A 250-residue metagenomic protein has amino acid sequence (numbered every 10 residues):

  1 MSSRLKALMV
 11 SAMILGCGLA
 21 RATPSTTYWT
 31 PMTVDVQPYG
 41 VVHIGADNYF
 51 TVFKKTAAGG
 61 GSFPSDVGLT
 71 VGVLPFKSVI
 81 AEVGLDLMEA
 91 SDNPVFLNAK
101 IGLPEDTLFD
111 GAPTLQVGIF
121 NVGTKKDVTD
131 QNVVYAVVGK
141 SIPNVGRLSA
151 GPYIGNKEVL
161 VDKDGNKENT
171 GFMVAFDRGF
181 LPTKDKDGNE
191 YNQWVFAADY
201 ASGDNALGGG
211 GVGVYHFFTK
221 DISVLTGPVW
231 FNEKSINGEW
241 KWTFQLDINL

Functional and structural regions predicted by a protein language model:
M1-Y28: Cleavable N-terminal export/targeting peptides
R21-V134, I142-N144, G155-E158, D177-W194 (+4 more regions): Transmembrane beta-barrel domains of Gram-negative outer membranes and organellar outer membranes
V137: Structure-specific DNA junction-binding interface
G146-L148: Conserved active-site beta-strand-loop modules that form the wall/rim of enzyme catalytic pockets and either contain
G151: Active-site pocket-lining/capping segments in soluble small-molecule metabolic enzymes
V161-T170, P182: Solenoidal tandem-repeat scaffolds enriched in leucines and small polar residues
E168-D177, L207-G209: A C-terminal functional module that forms or caps the active site or interfaces directly with catalytic machinery
V214-K220: Short, surface-exposed basic-aromatic patches at helix termini and helix-loop junctions that form
